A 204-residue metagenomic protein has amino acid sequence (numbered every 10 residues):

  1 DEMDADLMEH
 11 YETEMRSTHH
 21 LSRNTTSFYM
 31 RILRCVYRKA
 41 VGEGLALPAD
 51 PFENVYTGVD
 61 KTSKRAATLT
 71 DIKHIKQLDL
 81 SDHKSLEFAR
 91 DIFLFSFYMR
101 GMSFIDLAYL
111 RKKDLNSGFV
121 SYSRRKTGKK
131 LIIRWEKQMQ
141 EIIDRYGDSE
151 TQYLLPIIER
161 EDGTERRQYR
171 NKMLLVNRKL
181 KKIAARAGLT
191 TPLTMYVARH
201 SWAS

Functional and structural regions predicted by a protein language model:
D1-S63, L78-S81: N-terminal core-binding DNA-recognition domain of tyrosine recombinases/integrases
D4, T25, Y29-I32, F88-A89 (+5 more regions): Hydrophobic (often cysteine-bearing) scaffold residues that line and stabilize catalytic clefts of nucleotide/cofactor
D6, N54, Y109-R145: Conserved tyrosine-mediated DNA breakage-rejoining catalytic core shared by Y-recombinases
M8, L33, L107, A198-S204: Short, basic/aromatic-rich helical patch in the C-terminal catalytic core of site-specific tyrosine
R23, L47-F104, A108: Basic, Lys/Arg- and aromatic-enriched nucleic-acid-binding interface segment
I72, E136-T190: Active-site/catalytic core of tyrosine-dependent DNA strand-transfer enzymes
Q77, S81-K84, N177-S204: Short, basic (Lys/Arg/His-rich) helix/loop patches that form interaction surfaces in the mid-to-C-terminal regions
L80-H83, S121-R134, G163-K172, T190-V197: Short, contiguous acidic/charged loop-to-helix segments that flank catalytic cores in large enzymes
